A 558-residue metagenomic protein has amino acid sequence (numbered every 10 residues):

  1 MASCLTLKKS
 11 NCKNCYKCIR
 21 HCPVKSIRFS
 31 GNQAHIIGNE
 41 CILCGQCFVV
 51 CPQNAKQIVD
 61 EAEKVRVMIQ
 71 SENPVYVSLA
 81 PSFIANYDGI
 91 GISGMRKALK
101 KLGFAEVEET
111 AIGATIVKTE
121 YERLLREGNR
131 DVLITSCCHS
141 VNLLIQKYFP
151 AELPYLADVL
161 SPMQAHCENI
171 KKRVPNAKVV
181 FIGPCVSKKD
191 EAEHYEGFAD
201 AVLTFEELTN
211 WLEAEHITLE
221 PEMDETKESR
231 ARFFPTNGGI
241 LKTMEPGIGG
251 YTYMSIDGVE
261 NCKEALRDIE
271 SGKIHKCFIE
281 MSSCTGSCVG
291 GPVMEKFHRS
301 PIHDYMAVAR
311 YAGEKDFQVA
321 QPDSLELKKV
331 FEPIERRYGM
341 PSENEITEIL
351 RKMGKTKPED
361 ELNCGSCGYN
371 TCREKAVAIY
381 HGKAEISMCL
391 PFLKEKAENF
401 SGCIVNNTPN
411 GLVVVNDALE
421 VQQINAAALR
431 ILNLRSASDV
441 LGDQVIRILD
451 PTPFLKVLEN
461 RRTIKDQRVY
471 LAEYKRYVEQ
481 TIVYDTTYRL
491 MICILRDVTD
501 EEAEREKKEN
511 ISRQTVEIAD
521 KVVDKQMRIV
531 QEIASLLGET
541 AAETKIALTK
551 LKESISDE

Functional and structural regions predicted by a protein language model:
C4-K9, K13-I37, I42, Q46-E61 (+2 more regions): Iron-sulfur cluster-binding cysteine motifs and their immediate structural context in ferredoxin-like electron-transfer
V59-R337, P341-L350, N370, E374-V377: Iron-sulfur-associated redox domains of electron-transfer enzymes in respiratory and anaerobic energy metabolism
I386, L390-N407, E504-I511, V522: Short, charged amphipathic alpha-helical "coupling" segments at sensory-output junctions in signaling proteins
K396-I431: Sensory modules in modular signal-transduction proteins
A428-V440: PAS/PAS-like sensory domain cap-loop motif
A437-T452: PAS-family sensory/regulatory domains
D450-D500: PAS-family sensory/regulatory modules and their coupling/dimerization elements
Y484-I529: Sensory coupling linkers of modular signal transduction proteins
